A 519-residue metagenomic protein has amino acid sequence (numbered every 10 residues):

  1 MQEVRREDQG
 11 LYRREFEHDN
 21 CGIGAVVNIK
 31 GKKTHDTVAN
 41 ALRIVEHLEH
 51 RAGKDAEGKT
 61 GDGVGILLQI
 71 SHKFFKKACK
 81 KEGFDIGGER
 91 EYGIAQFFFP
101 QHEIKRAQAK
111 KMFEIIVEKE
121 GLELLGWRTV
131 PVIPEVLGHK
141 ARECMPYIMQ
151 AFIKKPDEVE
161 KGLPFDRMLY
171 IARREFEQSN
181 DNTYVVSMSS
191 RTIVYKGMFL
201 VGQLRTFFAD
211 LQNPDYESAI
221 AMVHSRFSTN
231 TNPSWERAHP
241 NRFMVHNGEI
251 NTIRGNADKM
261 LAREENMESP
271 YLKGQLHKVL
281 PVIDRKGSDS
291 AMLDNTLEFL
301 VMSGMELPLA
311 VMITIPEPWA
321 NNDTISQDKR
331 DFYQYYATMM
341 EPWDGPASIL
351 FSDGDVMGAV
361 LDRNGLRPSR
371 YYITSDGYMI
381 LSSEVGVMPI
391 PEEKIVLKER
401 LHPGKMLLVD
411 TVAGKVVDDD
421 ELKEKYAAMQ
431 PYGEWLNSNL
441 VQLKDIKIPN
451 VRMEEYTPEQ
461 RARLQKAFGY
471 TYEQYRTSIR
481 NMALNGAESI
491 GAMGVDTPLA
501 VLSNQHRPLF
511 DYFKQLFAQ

Functional and structural regions predicted by a protein language model:
M1-Q519: Conserved short alpha-helical segments that host acidic/polar catalytic motifs at enzyme active sites
